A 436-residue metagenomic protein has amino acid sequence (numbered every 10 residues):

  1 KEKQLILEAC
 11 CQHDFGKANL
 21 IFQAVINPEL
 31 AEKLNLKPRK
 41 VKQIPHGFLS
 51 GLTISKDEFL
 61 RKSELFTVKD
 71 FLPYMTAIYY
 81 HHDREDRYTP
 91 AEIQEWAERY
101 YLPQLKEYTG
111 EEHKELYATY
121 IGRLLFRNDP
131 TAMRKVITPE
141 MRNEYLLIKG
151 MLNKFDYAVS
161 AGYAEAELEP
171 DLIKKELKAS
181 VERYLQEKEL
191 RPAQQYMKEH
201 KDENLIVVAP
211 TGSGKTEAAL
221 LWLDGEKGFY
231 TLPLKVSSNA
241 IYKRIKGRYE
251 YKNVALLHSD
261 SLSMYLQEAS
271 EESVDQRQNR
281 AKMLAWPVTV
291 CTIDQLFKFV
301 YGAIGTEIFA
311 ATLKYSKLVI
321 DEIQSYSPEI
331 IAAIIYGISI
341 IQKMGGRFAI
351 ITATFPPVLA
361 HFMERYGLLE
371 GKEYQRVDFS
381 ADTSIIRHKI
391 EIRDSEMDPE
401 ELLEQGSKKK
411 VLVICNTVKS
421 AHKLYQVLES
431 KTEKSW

Functional and structural regions predicted by a protein language model:
K1-K174: Accessory nucleic-acid engagement/destabilization modules that flank
K178-I206: Conserved pre-motif I regulatory segment
K201-W222, Y326: Walker A/P-loop
G225-Y249, L256-S261, F355-A360, V418: Conserved Walker A/P-loop ATP-binding site and its immediately adjacent core in helicase/helicase-like ATPase domains
K227-S238, Q405-E429, W436: Conserved strand-helix element at the start of the C-terminal RecA-like helicase core
K252-G302: Inter-Walker segment of RecA-like/P-loop motor cores
E307-K317, E322-F379: Post-DEXD/H (motif II) to motif III coupling segment of the RecA-like Helicase ATP-binding lobe
P357-S407: Interdomain hinge/linker at the junction between the two RecA-like core domains of SF2 helicases
